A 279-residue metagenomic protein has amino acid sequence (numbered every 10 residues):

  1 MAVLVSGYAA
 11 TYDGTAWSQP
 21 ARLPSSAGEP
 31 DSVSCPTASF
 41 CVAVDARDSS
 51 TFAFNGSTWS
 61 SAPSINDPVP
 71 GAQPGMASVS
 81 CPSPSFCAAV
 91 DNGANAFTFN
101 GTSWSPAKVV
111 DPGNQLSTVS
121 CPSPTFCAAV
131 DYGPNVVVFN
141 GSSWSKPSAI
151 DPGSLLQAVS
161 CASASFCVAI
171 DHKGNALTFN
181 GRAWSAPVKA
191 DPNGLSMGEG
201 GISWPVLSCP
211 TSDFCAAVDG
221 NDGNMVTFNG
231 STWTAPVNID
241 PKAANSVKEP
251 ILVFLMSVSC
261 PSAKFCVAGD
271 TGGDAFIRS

Functional and structural regions predicted by a protein language model:
M1-S279: Residue-level hotspots at or immediately adjacent to binding/recognition sites across diverse folds
